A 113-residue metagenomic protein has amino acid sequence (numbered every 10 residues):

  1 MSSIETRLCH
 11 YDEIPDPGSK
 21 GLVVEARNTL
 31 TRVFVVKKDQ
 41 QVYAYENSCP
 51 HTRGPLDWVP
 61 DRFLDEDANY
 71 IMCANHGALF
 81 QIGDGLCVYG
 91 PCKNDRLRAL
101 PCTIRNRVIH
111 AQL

Functional and structural regions predicted by a protein language model:
M1-E66, Q81-I82, R96-L113: N-terminal pre-ligand scaffold of iron-sulfur
C49, C73-H76: Short cysteine clusters
F63-I71, C87-D95: Short cysteine/histidine-rich metal-coordination sites, predominantly Zn2+-binding motifs
F80-Q81, Y89: Short beta-strand His + acidic residue motifs that chelate non-heme Fe in jelly-roll/DSBH and cupin folds
